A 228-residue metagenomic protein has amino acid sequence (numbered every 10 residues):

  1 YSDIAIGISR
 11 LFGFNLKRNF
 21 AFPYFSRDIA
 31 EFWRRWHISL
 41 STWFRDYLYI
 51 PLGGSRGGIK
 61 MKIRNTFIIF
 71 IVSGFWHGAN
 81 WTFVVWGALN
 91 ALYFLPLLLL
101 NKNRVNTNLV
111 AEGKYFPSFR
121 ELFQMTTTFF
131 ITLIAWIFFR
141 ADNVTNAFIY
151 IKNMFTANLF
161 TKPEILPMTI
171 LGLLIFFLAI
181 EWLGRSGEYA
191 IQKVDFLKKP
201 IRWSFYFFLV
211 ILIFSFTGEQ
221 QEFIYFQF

Functional and structural regions predicted by a protein language model:
Y1-Q227: Membrane-embedded transmembrane alpha-helical bundles that form the catalytic cores of multi-pass lipid-modifying
